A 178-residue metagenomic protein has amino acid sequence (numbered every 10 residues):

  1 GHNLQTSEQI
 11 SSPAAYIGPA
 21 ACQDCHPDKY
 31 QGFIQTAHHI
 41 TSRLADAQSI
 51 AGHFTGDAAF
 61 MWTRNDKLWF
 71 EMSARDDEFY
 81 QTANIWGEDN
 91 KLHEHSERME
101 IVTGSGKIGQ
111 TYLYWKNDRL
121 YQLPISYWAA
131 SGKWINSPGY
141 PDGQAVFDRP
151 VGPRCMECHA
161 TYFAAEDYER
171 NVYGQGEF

Functional and structural regions predicted by a protein language model:
G1-Q9: Post-cleavage N-terminal segment of exported redox proteins
Q9-D24, G32-S49, P141-G152, Y168-F178: Flexible gly/pro/ser-rich segments immediately N-terminal to CXXCH heme-c attachment motifs in exported/periplasmic
D28-K29, T161: Cys/His-rich metal-chelating microdomains
I40, L44, D57, M61-R64 (+2 more regions): Short secondary-structure junctions and interdomain/linker hinges
S49-A74: Short Fe-S-cluster ligation motifs
W69-F178: Extended surface/linker regions that mediate inter-domain or inter-protein docking in multi-component redox
